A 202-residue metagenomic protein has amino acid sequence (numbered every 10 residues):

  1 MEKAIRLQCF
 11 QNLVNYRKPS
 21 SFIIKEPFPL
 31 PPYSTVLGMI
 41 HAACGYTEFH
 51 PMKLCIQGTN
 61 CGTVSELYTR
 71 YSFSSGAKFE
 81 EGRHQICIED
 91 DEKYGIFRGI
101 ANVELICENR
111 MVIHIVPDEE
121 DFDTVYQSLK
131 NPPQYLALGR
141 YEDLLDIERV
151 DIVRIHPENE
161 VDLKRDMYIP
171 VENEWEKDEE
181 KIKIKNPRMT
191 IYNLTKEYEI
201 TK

Functional and structural regions predicted by a protein language model:
M1, E48-H50, L105-C107: Solvent-exposed loop and beta-edge segments used for protein-protein assembly and interaction
M1-S21: N-terminal, Lys/Arg- and Ser/Thr-rich interaction peptides
I5, L54, N109-M111: Generic beta-strand structural signal
Q8, T47, I113: Internal, well-ordered alpha/beta segment that forms a basic, Gly-enriched binding/recognition surface
C9-Q11, G58, I115-P117: Short, structured patches in soluble enzyme cores that scaffold and shape functional sites
V14-N15, T47-H50, D121-D123: Primarily extracytoplasmic ectodomains and periplasmic/lumenal surface modules that are beta-strand-rich
S20-Q85: Glycine/small-residue-rich interface belts in oligomeric ring/scaffold proteins and their assembly partners
T63-K202: Internal, well-folded beta-alpha domain core
